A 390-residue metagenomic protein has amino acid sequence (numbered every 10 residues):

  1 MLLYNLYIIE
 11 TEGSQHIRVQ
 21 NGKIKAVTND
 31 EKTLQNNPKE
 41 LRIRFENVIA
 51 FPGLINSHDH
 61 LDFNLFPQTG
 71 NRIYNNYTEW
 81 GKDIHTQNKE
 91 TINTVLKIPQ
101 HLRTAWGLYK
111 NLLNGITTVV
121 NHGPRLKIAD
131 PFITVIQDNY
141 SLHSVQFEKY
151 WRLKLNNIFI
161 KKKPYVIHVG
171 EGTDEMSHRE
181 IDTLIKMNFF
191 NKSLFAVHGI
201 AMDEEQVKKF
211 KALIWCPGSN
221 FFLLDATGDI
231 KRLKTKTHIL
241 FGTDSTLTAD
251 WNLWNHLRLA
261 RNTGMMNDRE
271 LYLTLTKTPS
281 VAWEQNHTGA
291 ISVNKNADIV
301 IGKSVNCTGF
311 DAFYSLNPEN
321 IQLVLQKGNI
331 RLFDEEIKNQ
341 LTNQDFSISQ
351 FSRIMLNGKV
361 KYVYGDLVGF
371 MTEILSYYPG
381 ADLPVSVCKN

Functional and structural regions predicted by a protein language model:
M1-N37, T78-E79, H85, K89-T118 (+4 more regions): Active-site microenvironment of metallo-dependent hydrolases
M1-N5, Q35-D83, V166: Replace "His-x-His-based motif
L6, G22, N47, H58 (+10 more regions): Divalent metal-coordination and catalytic microenvironments
F63-H101, Q137-Y140, T173-S193, A212 (+1 more regions): Active-site gating loops and adjacent loop-to-helix segments of metal-dependent hydrolytic enzymes
H122, I128-W251, G264-M265: Active-site core of metal-dependent hydrolases
L253-A260, T276: Structural motif of enzymes handling amino- and sulfur-group chemistry
M265-L273: Short, charged, surface-exposed loops that flank catalytic or proteolytic processing sites
